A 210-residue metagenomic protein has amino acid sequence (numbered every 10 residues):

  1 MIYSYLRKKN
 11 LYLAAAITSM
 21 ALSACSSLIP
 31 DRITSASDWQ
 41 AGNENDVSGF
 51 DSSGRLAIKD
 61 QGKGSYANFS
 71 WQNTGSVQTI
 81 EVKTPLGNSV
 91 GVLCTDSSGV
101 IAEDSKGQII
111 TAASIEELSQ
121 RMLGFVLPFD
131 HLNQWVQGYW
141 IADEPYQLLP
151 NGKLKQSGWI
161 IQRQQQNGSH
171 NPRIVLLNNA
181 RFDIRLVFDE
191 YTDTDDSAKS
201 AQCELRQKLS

Functional and structural regions predicted by a protein language model:
M1-C25: Sec-dependent bacterial lipoprotein signal peptides
S19-G42: Bacterial Sec signal peptide processing site at the extreme N-terminus
S27, S53-I58, S98, E103: Charge-rich amphipathic alpha-helical interaction elements
E44-T84, V90: Post-signal-peptide N-terminal segment of Sec-exported extracytoplasmic proteins
S53, Q72, V92-C94, R185-V187 (+1 more regions): Beta-strand-dominated lipid-handling architectures at cellular/organellar boundaries
V77-V126: An acidic-aromatic
K106-K155: Flexible, processing/modification-adjacent segments and terminal tails in exported/periplasmic/extracellular proteins
Y139-S210: Gly/Pro-enriched, hydrophobic low-complexity segments that function as extracytoplasmic propeptides/linkers
